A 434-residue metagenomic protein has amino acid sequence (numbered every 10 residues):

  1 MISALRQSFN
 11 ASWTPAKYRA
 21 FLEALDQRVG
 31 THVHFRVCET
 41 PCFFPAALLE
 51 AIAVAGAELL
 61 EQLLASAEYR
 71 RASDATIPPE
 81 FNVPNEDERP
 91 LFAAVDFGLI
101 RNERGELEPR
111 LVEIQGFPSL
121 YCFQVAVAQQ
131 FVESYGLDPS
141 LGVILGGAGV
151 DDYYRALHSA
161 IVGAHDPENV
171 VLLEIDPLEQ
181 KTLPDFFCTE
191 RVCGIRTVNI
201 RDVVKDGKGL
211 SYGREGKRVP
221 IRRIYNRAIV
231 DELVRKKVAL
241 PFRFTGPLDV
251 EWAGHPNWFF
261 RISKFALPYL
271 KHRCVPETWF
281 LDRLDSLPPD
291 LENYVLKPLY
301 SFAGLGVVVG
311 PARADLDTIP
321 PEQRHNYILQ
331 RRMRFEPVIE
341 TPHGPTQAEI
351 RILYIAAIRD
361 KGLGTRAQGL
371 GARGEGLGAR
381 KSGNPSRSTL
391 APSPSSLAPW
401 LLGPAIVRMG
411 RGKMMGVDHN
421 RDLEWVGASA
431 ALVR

Functional and structural regions predicted by a protein language model:
M1-T365, A379-R434: Preference for protein termini
R373-E375: Tandem-repeat architecture and repeat-register "anchor" residues
